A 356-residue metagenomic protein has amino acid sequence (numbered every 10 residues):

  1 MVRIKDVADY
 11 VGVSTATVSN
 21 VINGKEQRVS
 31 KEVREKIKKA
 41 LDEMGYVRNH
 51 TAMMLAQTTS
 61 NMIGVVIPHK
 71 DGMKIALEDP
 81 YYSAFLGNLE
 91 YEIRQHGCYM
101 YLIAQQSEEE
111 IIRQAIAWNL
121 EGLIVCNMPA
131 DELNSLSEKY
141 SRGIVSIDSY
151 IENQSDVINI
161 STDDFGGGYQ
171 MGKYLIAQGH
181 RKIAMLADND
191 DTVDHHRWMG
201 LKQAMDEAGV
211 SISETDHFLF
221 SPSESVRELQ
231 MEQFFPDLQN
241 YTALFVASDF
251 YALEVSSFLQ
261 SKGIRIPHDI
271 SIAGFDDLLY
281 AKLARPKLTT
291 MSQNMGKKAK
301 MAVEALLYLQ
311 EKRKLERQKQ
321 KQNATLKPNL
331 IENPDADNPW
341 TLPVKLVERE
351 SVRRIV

Functional and structural regions predicted by a protein language model:
M1-T59: N-terminal helix-turn-helix DNA-binding module of bacterial transcription factors
V2, M62-K173, E232-N240, F250: Alpha-helical recognition/docking segments in bacterial nutrient-uptake and carbohydrate-utilization systems
S19, L55-I75, Y174, K182-D188: Short beta-strand segments enriched in small/hydrophobic residues
G72-Y81, Y99-E110, I160-Q170, L186-Q230 (+3 more regions): Hinge/beta->alpha junction and helix N-cap segments in small-molecule ligand-binding domains
Y169-A208, L326-V352: An alpha-beta-alpha
K182, I212-D216, I266-S271: Short acidic capping loops at alpha-helix termini that bridge into adjacent secondary structure
E228-V356: Flexible loop/turn connectors
